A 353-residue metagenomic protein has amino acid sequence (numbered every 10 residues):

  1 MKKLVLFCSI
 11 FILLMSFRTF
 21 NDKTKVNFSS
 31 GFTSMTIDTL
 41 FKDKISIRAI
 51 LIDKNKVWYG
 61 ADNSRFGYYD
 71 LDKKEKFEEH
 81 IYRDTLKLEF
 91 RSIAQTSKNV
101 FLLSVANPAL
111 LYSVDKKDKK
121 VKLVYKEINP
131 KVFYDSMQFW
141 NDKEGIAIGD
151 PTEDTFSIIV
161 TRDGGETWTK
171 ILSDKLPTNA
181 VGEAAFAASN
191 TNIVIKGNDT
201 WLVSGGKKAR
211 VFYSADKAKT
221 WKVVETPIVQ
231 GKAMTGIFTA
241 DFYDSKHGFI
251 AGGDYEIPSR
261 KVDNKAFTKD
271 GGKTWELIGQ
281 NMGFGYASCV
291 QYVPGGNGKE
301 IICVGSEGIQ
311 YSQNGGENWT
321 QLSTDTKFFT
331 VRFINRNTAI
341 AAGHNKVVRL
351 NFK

Functional and structural regions predicted by a protein language model:
M1-F32: Bacterial Sec-dependent N-terminal signal peptides
N27-L40, N63-R83, P108-I128, I158-P177 (+7 more regions): Asp-box/BNR beta-propeller loop motif
T39-S64: Beta-strand-rich domains and repeat architectures in extracellular enzymes and scaffolds, especially beta-propellers
F41-K42, D84-L88, N129-Y134, P177-A187 (+2 more regions): Short glycine-/Asp-/Thr-/Trp-enriched loop segments that recur within the blades of beta-propeller repeat domains
S46-A49, L88-A94, K131-Q138, M234-T239 (+2 more regions): Repeated scaffold domains used in trafficking and secretory/extracellular systems, primarily beta-propellers
K56-W58, N99-F101, K143-A147, D199-W201 (+3 more regions): Entry beta-strands of beta-propeller and related beta-repeat scaffolds
A61, L103-V105, A147-D150, G197 (+4 more regions): Recurrent small/Gly-Pro-centered beta-turn motifs in extracellular repeat architectures
F333-K353: Blade-level signature of beta-propeller repeat domains, shared across WD40, Kelch, NHL, RCC1 and BNR/Asp-box propellers
